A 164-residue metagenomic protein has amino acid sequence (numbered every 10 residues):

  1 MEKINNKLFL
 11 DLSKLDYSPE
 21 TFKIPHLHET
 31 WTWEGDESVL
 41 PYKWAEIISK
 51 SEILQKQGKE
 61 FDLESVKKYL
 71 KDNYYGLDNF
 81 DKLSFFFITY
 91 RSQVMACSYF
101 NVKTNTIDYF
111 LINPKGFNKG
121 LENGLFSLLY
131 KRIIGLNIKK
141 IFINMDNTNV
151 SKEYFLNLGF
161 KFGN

Functional and structural regions predicted by a protein language model:
M1-G35, K152, G159-N164: Acyl-donor-binding surface of acyltransferase catalytic domains
E20-K68: Short amphipathic alpha-helix that is part of the acyltransferase structural core
W31, I138-F142: Hydrophobic beta-strand segments of well-ordered beta-sheets in folded domains
Q55-P114: A conserved beta-strand-loop-helix scaffold within acyl/acetyltransferase catalytic domains
L83, G135-I138: Short, high-confidence coil segments that cap the C-terminus of an alpha-helix and link into the following beta-strand
N113-F117, D146: Residue-level recognition of the GNAT/N-acetyltransferase active site
N118-G135, N157: Conserved acetyl-CoA-binding loop-helix of GNAT-fold acetyltransferases
F142-E153: Conserved beta-strand-loop-alpha-helix junction that forms the acyl-donor binding cleft
